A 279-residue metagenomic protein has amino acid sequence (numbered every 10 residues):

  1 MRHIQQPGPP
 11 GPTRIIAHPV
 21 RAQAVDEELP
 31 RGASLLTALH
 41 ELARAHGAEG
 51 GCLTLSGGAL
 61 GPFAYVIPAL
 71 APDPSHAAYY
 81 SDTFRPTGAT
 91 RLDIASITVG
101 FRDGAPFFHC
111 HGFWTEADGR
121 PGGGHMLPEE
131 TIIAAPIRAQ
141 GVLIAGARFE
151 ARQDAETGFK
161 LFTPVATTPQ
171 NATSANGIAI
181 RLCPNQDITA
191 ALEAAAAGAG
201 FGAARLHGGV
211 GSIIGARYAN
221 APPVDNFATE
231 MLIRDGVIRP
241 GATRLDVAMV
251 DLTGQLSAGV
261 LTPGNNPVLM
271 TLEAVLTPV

Functional and structural regions predicted by a protein language model:
M1-T115, S174-G211, N220-V279: Alpha/propeptide regions of enzymes that mature by internal proteolysis
P121-A166, G264-V279: Flexible glycine-rich active-site/ligand-binding loops centered on an Asp-His dyad
P164-S174: A short mid-domain helix/strand-loop element embedded in enzyme catalytic domains that forms or borders the active-site
